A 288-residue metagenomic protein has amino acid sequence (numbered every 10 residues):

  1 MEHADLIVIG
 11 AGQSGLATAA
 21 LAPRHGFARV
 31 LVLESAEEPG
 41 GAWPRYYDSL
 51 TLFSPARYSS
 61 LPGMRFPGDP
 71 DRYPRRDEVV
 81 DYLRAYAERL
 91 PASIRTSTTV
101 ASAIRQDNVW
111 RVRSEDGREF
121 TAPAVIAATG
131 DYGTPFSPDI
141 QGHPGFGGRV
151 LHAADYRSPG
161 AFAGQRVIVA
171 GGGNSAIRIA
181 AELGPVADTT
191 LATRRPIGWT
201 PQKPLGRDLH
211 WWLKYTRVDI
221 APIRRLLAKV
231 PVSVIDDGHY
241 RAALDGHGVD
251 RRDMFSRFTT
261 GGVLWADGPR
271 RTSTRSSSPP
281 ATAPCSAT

Functional and structural regions predicted by a protein language model:
M1-A36, G40-A42, D71-N174, R178-T288: Flavin (primarily FAD) cofactor-binding/catalytic cores of flavoenzymes
E38-G63: Redox-cofactor-proximal catalytic regions of oxidoreductases
P55-D71, D219-I220: Glycine-rich flavin
